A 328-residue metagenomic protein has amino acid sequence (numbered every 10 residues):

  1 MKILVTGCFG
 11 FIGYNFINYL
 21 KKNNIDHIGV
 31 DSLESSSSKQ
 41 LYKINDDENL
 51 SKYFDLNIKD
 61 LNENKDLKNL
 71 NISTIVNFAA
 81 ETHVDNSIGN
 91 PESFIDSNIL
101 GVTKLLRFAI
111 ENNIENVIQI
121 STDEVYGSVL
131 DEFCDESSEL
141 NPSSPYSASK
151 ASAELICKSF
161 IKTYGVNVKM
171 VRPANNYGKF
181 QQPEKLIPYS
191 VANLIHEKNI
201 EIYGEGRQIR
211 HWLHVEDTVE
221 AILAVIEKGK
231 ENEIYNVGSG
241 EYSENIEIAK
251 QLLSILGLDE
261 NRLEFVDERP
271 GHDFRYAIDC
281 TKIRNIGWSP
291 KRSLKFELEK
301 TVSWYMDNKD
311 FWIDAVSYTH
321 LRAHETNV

Functional and structural regions predicted by a protein language model:
M1-N176, N308, Y318: N-terminal Rossmann-like NAD(P)+-binding domain of SDR-like oxidoreductases, especially those catalyzing
F16, I222-I226, L252, L298-Y305: Hydrophobic "lid"/C-terminal helical patch of Rossmann-like NAD(P)-dependent dehydrogenase/epimerase domains
A151, N176-Y189, H196-Y203, R207 (+4 more regions): Glycine/proline-rich active-site loop of Rossmann-fold NAD(P)-dependent oxidoreductases
S152, I156, F160, S190 (+2 more regions): Hydrophobic alpha-helix immediately C-terminal to the catalytic Tyr-X-X-X-Lys motif of short-chain
E205-R207, N232-Y235, S243-K250, G257-R275 (+2 more regions): C-terminal "lid/loop" region of Rossmann-like NAD(P)-dependent oxidoreductases
H211-D217, S293: A conserved structural motif in NAD(P)-dependent oxidoreductases
T218, I222, V237, I248 (+2 more regions): Non-catalytic, hydrophobic alpha-helical segments
T319-T326: Conserved small/polar residues in nucleotide/adenosyl-binding loops
